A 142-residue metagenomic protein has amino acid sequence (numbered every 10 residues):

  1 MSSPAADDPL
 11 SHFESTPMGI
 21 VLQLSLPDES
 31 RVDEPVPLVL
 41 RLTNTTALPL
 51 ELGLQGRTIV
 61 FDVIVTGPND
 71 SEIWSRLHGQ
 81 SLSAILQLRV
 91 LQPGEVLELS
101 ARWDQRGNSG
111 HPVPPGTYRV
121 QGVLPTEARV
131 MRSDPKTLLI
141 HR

Functional and structural regions predicted by a protein language model:
M1-D7: Bacterial Sec-dependent N-terminal signal peptides
D7-R31: Low-complexity, acidic Ser/Thr/Pro/Gly-rich terminal tails and inter-domain linkers that flank the onset of structured
T16-I20, T43-W103, G107-N108, T117-L124: Contiguous segments within soluble domain cores/interaction surfaces
S25-P37, L50-L54, V90-Q92, H111: Short, solvent-exposed beta-strand/turn "edge" segments of beta-rich domains on protein surfaces
L26, W103-Q105, I140: Hydrophobic residues in beta-strands and at strand termini
D33, T45-A47, R129-M131: A cross-taxa feature marking solvent-exposed loop/turn segments within ectodomains of secreted and single-pass membrane
V36-N44: Short, well-ordered beta-strand segments enriched in hydrophobic/aromatic residues
G107-R142: Terminal connector regions
